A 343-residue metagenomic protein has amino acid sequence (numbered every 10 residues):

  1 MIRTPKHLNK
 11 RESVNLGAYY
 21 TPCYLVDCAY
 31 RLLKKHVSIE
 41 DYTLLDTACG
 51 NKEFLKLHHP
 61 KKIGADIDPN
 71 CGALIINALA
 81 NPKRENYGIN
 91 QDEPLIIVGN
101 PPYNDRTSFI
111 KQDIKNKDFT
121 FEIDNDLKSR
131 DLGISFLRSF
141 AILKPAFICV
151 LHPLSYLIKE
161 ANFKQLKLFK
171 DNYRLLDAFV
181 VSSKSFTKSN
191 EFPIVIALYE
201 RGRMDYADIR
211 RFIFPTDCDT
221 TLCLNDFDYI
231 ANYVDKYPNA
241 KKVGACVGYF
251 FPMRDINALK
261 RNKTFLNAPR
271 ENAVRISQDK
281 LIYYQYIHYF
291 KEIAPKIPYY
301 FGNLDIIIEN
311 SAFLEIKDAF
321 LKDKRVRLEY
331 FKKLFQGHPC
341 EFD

Functional and structural regions predicted by a protein language model:
M1-P82, I316-K317, K324-D343: Class I S-adenosyl-L-methionine
L55, G72, D105-S108, Y156-E160 (+1 more regions): Short catalytic/ligand-binding loop motif for oxyanion handling, primarily in non-cytosolic enzymes, centered on
I75-L95: Short amphipathic alpha-helix with an adjacent loop that forms part of the alpha/beta core around
N77, I97-N104: Amphipathic alpha-helical repeat scaffolds
T107-S129: Mobile active-site "lid"/loop adjacent to the S-adenosyl-L-methionine
D126-S183, A197-L198: Conserved Class I SAM-dependent methyltransferase catalytic core
N190-C246: Flexible, glycine-/basic-rich loop-and-beta segments that form/coincide with the SAM-dependent methyltransferase
A245-D343: C-terminal target-recognition/interaction regions appended to catalytic cores
